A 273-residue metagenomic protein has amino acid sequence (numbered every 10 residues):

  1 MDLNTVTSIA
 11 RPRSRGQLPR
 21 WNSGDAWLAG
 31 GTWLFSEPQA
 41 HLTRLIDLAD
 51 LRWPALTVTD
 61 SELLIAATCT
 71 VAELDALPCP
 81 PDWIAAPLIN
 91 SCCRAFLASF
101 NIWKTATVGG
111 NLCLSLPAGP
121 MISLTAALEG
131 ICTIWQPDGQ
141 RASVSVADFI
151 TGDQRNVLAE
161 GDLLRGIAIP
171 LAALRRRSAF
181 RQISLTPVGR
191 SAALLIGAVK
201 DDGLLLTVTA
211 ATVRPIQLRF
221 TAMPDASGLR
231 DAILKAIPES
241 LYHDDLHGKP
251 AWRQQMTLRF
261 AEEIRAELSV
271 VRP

Functional and structural regions predicted by a protein language model:
M1-P273: C-terminal structural segment of proteins
